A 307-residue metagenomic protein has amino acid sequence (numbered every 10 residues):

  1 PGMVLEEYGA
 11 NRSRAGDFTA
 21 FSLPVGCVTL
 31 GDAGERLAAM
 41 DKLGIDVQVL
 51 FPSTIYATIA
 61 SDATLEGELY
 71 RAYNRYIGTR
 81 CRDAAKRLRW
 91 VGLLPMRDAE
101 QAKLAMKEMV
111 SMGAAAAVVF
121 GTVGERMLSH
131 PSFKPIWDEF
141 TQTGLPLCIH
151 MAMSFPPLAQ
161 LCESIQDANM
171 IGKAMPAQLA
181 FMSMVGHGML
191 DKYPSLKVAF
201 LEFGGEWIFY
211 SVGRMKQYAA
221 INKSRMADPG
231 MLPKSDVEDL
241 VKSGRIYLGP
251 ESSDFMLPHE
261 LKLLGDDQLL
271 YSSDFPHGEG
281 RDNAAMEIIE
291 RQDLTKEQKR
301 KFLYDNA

Functional and structural regions predicted by a protein language model:
P1-A307: Helix-coil boundary/capping segments in enzymes
